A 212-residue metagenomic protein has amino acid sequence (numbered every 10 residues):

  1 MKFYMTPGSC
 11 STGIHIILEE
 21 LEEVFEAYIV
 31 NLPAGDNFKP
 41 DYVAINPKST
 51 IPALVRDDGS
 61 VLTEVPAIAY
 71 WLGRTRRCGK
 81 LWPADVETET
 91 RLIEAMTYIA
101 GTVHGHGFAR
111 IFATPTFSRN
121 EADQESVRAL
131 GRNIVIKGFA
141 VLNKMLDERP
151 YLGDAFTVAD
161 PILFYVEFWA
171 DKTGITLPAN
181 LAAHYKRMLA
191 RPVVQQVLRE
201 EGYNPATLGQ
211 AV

Functional and structural regions predicted by a protein language model:
M1-A129: GST-like domain detector, emphasizing the conserved glutathione-binding G-site in the N-terminal thioredoxin-like
L32-P33, H184, G202-Y203: Conserved beta-strand edge residues that scaffold enzyme active sites
D36-F38, L189, T207-L208: Short Asp/Glu-rich motifs
A44, A190, R199-E200: Phosphate-coordinating loops and pocket residues in cytosolic domains that bind phosphorylated ligands
P52-V55, L152, Q195: Short beta-strand(s) of the beta-wing in winged-helix/HTH DNA-binding folds
G73, V166-E167, L198: Active-site-flanking alpha-helical
I99-P192: GST-like fold's C-terminal all-alpha helical module
V197-V212: Terminal-tail/helix-coil boundary detector
